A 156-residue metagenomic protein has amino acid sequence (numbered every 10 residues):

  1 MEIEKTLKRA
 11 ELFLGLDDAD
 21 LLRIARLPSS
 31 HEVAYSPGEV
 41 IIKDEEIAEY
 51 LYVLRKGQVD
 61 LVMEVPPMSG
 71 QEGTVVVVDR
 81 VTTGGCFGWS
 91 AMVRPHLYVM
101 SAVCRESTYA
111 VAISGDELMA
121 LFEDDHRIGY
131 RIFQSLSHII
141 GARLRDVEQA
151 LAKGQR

Functional and structural regions predicted by a protein language model:
M1-R156: Cytosolic regulatory regions built on CNB/CRP/Popeye-like sensor folds
